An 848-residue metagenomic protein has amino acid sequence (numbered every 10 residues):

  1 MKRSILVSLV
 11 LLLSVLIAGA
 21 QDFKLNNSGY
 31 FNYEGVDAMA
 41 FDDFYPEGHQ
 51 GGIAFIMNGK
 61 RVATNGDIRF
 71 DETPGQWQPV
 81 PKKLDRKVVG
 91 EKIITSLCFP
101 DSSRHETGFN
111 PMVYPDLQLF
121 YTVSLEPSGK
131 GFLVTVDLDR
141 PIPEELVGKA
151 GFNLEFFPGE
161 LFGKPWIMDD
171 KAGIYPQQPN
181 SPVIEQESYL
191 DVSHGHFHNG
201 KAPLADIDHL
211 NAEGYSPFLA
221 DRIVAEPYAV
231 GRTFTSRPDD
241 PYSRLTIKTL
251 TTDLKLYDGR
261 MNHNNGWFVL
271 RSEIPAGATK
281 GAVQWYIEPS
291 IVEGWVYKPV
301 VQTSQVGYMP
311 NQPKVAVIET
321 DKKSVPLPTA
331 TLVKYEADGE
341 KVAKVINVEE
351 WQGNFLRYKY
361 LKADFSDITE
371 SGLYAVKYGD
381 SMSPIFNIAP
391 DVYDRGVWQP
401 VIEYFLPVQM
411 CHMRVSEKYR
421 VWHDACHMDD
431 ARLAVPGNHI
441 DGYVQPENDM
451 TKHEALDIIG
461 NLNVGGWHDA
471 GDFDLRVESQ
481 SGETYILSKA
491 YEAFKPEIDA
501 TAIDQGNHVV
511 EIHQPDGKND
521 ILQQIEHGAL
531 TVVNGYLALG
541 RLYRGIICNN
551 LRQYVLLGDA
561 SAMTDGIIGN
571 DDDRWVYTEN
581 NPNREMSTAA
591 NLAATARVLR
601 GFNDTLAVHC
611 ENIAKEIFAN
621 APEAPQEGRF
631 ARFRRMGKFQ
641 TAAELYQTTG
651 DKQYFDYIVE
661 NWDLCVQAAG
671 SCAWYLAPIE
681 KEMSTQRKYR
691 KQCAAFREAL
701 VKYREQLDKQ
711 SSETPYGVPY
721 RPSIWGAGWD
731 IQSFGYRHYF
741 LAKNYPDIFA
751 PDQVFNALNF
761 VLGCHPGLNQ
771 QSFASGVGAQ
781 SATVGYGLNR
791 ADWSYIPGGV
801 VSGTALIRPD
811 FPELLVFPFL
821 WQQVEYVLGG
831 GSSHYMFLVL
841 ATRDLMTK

Functional and structural regions predicted by a protein language model:
M1-Q21: Bacterial Sec-dependent N-terminal signal peptides
A20-E91, Q186-R222: Beta-strand-rich N-terminal accessory domains
D22, R140-R237: Polysaccharide-binding surfaces and accessory modules of carbohydrate-active proteins
D71-I142: Extended, loop-rich substrate-binding clefts of extracytoplasmic carbohydrate-active enzymes
L161-I167, G294-P313, S383-W422: Low-complexity, Pro/Ser/Thr- and charge-rich linker/hinge segments at domain boundaries
D206-P238, M261, V306, K314-G379 (+8 more regions): Aromatic (Trp/Tyr) and acidic
N211-W295, T842: Beta-strand-rich recognition/accessory modules
N507-Q524: Acidic, glycine-anchored loop motifs typical of Ca2+
